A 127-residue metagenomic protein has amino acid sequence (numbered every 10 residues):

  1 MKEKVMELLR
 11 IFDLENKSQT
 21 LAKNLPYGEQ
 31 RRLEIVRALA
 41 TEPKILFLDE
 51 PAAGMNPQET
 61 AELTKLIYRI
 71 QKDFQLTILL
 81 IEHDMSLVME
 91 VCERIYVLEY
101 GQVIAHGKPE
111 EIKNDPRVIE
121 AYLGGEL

Functional and structural regions predicted by a protein language model:
M1-L127: Glycine-rich phosphate-binding loops of nucleotide-dependent enzymes
